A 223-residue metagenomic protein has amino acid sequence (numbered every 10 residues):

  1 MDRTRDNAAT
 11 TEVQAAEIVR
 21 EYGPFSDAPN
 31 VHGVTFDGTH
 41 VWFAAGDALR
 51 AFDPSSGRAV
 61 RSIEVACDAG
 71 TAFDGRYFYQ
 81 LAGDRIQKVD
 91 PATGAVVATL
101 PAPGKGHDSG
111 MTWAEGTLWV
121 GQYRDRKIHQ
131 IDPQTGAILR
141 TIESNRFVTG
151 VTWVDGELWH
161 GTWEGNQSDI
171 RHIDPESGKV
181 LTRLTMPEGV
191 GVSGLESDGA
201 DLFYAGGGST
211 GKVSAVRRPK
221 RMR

Functional and structural regions predicted by a protein language model:
D2-E17: Blade/loop signatures of beta-propeller domains
E17-F25, G57-I63, A95-P101, A137-I142 (+1 more regions): A short beta-strand motif characteristic of beta-propeller blades
F25-G38, V65-G75, A82, P103-E115 (+2 more regions): Beta-rich, blade/repeat-based domains predominating in secreted/periplasmic proteins but also intracellular
W42-D47, F78-D84, V120-D125, H160-G165 (+1 more regions): Conserved beta-strand positions in repeat-built beta-propeller and related beta-rich domains
D53-G57, D90-G94, D132-G136, D174-G178 (+1 more regions): Short loop/turn segments that connect beta-strands within beta-propeller blades
V148-V154, H160-D169: Loop/turn-rich, solvent-exposed surfaces of beta-rich toroidal or solenoidal domains
V192-R223: Blade-level signature of beta-propeller repeat domains, shared across WD40, Kelch, NHL, RCC1 and BNR/Asp-box propellers
